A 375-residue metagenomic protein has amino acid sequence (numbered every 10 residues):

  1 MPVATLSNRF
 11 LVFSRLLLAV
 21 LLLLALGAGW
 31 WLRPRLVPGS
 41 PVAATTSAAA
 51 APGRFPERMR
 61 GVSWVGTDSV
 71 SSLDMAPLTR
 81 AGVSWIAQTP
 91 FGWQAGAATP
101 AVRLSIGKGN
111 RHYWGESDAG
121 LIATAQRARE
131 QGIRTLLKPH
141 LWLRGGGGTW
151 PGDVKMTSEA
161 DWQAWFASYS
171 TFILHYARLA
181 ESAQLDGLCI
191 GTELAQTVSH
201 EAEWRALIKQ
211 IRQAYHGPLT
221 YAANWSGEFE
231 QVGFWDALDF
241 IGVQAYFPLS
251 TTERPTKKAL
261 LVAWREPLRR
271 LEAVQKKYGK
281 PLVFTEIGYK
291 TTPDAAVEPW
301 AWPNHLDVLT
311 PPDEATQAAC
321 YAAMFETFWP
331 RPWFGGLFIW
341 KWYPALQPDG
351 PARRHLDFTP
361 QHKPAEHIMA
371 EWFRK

Functional and structural regions predicted by a protein language model:
A4-L22, G29: N-terminal Sec-pathway targeting helices
L36-R80: Boundary/entry segment of secreted carbohydrate-active catalytic domains
V42-A50, W302-P303, A315-A323, T327-K375: Aromatic-rich peripheral "rim/lid" segments of glycoside hydrolase catalytic domains that contact and position glycan
W64-T79, F166-L179, N224-F234, A318-T327: Short, acidic/polar
M75-A76, G92-G146, Y176, V198-T220 (+3 more regions): Aromatic-lined substrate-binding rim segments of carbohydrate-active enzymes
A81-P100, G115-T197, D294, W342-A345: Substrate-binding cleft and catalytic face of glycoside hydrolase catalytic domains, especially the flexible beta-alpha
L137-L141, C189-S199, R205-E230, G279-I287 (+1 more regions): Aromatic-lined carbohydrate-recognition surfaces of secreted/lumenal glycan-active proteins
I173-T192, A223-V262, P281, T285-T292 (+1 more regions): Aromatic- and acid-rich polysaccharide-binding/catalytic face of secreted or lumenal carbohydrate-active enzymes
